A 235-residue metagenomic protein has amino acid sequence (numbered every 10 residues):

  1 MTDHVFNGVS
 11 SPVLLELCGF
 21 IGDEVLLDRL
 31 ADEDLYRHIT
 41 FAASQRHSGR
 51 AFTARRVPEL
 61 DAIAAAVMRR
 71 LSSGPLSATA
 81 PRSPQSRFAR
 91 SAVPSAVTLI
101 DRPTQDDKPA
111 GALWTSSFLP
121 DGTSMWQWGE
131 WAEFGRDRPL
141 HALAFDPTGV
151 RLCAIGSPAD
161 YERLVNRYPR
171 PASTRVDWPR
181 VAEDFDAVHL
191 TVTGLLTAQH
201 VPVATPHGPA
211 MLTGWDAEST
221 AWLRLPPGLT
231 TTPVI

Functional and structural regions predicted by a protein language model:
M1-D61, L71-D101, E133-I235: Active-site and NAD+-binding cores of ADP-ribose-processing enzymes
A96-D137: Extended catalytic/binding region for NAD+/ADP-ribose chemistry, centered on the ART fold
